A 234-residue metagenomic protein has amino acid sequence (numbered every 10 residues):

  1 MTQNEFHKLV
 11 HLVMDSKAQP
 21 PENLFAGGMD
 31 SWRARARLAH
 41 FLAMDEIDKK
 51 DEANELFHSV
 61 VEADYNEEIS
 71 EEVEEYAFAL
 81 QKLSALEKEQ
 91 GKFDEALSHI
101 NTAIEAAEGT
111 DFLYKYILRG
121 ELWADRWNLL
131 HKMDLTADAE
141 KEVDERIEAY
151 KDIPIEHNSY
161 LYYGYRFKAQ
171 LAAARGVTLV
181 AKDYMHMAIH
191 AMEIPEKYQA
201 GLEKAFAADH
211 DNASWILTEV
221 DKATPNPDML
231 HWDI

Functional and structural regions predicted by a protein language model:
Q3-P20, M29, R33-D48: Alpha-helical segment of the N-proximal tetratricopeptide repeat
Q19-D30, V60-E74, E105-R119, E148-N158 (+1 more regions): Flexible helix-coil transition and linker loops at the boundaries of alpha-helical arrays
L42-M44, L80, E87, W123 (+4 more regions): Residue at a conserved register position within TPR or TPR-like alpha-solenoid repeats
D45-I47, Q90, M133, K168 (+1 more regions): Structural motif corresponding to the intra-repeat A-B loop/turn of tetratricopeptide repeats
K197-I234: Terminal, low-structured helical/coil segments at or just beyond the last alpha-helical repeat
